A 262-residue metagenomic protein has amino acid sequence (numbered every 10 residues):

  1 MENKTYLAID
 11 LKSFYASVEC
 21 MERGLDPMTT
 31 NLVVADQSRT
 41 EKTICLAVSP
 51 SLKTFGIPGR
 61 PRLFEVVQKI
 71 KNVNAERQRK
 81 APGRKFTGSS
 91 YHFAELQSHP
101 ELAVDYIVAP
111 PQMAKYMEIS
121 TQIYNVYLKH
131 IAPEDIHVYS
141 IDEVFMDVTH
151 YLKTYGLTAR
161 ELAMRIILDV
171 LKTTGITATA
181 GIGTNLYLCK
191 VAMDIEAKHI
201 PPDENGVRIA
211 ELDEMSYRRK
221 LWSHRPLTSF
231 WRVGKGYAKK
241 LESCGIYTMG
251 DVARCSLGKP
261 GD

Functional and structural regions predicted by a protein language model:
M1-D262: Gly/Gly-Pro- and Ser/Thr-rich, intrinsically disordered tail segments characteristic of DNA damage-repair and tolerance
